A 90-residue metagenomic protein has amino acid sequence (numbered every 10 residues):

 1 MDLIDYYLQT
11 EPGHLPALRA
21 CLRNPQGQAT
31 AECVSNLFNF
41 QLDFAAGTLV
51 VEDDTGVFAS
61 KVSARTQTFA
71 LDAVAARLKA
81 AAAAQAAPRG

Functional and structural regions predicted by a protein language model:
M1-C33: Negatively charged, low-complexity tracts enriched in Asp/Glu with abundant Ser/Thr
R19, A75, K79-A82, A86: Residue-level detector of alpha-helical secondary structure
P25-K79: Amphipathic protein-protein interaction modules
